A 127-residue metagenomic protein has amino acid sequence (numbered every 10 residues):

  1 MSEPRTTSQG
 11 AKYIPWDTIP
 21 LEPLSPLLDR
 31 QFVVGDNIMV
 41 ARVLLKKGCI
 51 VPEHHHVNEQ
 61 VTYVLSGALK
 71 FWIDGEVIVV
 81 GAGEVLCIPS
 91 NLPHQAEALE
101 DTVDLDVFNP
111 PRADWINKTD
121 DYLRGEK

Functional and structural regions predicted by a protein language model:
M1-N37, D120-K127: A short, N-terminal "cap"/entry segment at the start of jelly-roll beta-barrel domains of the cupin/DSBH fold
L24, Q31-F32, V43-L44, V51-H56 (+1 more regions): Short histidine-centered beta-strand/loop micro-motifs that create catalytic or ligand/metal-coordination sites
L44-K46, H56-F71: Short, conserved beta-strand element in jelly-roll/cupin
V61, A68-K70, V77, P93 (+1 more regions): Structural motif
L65-S66, G81-A82, E100: A cytosolic small-molecule/anion-sensing beta-strand core signal
G75-S90: Short acidic-glycine-tyrosine-enriched beta hairpin
S90-D114: Ligand-binding loop in jelly-roll beta-barrel domains
